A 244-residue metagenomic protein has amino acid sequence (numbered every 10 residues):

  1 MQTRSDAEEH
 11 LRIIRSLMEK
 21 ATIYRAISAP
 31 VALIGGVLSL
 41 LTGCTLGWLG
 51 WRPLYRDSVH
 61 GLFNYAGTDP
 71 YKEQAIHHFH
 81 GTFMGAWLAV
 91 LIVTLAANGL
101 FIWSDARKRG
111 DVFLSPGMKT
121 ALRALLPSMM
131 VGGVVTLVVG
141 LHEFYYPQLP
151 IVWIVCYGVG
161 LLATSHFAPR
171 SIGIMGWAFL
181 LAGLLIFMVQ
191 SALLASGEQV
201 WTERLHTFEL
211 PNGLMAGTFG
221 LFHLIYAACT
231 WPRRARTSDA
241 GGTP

Functional and structural regions predicted by a protein language model:
M1-S28: N-terminal juxtamembrane cytosolic/stromal segments of multi-pass membrane proteins
E19, L100-L114, T230-T243: Juxtamembrane membrane-water interface segments of multi-pass membrane proteins, especially cytoplasmic-side
A26-G133: Selected alpha-helical membrane-embedding segments in polytopic membrane proteins
S28-V31, G35-L38, T42, A86-L91 (+6 more regions): Hydrophobic alpha-helical transmembrane segments of polytopic
G43, G47-L54, G99-I102, A106 (+5 more regions): Transmembrane helix-loop junctions and nearby membrane-interface residues
W48-Y55, Q74-T82, V138-P147, A192-L193 (+1 more regions): Helix-coil boundary and interhelical linker segments in multi-pass alpha-helical membrane proteins
V112-I172: Membrane-proximal helix-loop-helix units in multi-pass membrane proteins
G160-P244: Terminal transmembrane helical module of multi-pass membrane proteins
